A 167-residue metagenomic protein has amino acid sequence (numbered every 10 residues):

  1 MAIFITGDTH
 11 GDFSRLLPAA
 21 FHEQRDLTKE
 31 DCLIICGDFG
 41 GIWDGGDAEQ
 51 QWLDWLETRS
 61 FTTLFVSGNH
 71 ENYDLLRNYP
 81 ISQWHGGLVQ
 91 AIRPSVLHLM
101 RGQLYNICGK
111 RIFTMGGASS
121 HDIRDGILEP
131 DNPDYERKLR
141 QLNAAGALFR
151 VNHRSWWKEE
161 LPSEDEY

Functional and structural regions predicted by a protein language model:
A2, T6, G11-I107: Core catalytic region of metal-dependent phosphoesterases/phosphodiesterases, especially metallo-beta-lactamase-like
P94, C108-Y167: Active-site-proximal loop/helix segment associated with metal-binding centers of metalloenzymes
